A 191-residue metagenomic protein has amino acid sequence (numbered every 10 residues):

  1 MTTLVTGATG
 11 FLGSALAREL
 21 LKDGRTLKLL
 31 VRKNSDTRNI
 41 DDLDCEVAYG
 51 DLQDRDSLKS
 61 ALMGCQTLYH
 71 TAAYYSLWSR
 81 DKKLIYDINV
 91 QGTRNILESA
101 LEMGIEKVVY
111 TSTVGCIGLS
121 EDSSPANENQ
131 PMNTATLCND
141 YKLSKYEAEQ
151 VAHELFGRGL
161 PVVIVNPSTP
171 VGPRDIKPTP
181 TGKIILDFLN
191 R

Functional and structural regions predicted by a protein language model:
T3-D23: N-terminal Rossmann NAD(P)H-binding glycine-rich loop of SDR-like oxidoreductase domains
G13-A15, V90, Y146: Residues forming the Rossmann-fold NAD(P)(H) cofactor-binding site
T26, I88-Y141: Conserved Rossmann-fold NAD(P)-dependent oxidoreductase catalytic core, especially the SDR/UDP-sugar
V31, S112-T113, N166-V171: Conserved SDR Rossmann-fold cofactor-binding beta-strand/turn motif
N34-D41, C45-Q91, S99: NAD(P)H-binding glycine-rich loop region in Rossmannoid oxidoreductase-like domains and their noncatalytic homologs
L137-V163: Active-site Tyr-X1-5-Lys
R158-I164, S168-R191: NAD(P)-dependent short-chain dehydrogenase/reductase
